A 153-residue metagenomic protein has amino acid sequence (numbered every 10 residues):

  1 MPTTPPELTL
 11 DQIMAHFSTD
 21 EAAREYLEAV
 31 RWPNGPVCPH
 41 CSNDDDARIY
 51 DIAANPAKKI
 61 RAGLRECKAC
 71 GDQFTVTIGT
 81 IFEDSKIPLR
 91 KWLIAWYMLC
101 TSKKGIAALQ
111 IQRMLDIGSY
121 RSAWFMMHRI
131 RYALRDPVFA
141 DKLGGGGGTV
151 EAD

Functional and structural regions predicted by a protein language model:
M1-D153: Residue-level recognition of single "structural anchor" positions that define or cap local secondary structure
